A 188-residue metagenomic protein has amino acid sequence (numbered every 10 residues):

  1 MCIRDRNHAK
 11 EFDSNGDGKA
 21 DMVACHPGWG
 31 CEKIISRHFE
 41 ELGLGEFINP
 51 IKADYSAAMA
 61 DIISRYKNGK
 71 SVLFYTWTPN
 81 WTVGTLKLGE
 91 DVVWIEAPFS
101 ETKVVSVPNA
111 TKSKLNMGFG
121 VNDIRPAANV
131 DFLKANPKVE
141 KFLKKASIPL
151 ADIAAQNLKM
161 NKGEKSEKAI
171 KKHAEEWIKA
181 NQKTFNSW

Functional and structural regions predicted by a protein language model:
R4-V23: A conserved helix-loop-strand patch within extracytoplasmic ligand-binding domains of the periplasmic binding
D21-C25, L73-T76: Structural recognition of the beta-strand scaffold that forms the well-ordered cores of secreted hydrolase catalytic
A24-G30, D131: Short coil/turn segments
G28-G43: A short mid-domain helix/strand-loop element embedded in enzyme catalytic domains that forms or borders the active-site
E32, S36, S56-M59, I63 (+3 more regions): Extracytoplasmic/secreted envelope proteins and their assembly/folding machinery, especially bacterial periplasmic
E41-G43, I51-A154: Flexible, solvent-exposed loop/hinge segments that line or gate ligand/substrate-binding clefts
F119, F132-L133, E140-W188: C-terminal functional modules
